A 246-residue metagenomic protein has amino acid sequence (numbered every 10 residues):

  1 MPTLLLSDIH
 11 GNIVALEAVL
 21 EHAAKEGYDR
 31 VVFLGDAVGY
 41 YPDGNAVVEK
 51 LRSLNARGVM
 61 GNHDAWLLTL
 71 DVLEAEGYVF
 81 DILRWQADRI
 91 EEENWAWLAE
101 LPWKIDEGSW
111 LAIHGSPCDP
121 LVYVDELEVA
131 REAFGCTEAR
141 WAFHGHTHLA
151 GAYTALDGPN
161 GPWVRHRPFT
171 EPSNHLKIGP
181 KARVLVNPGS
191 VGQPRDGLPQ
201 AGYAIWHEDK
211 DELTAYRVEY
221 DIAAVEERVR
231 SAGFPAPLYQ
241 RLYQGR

Functional and structural regions predicted by a protein language model:
M1-A56: N-terminal active-site segment of His-dependent metallophosphoesterases
M1-L4, I105-A112, G179-V184: Beta-strand-turn-beta hairpins that frame and shape the catalytic cleft of phosphate-ester-processing enzymes
L6-S7, V31-D36, R57-N62, I113 (+2 more regions): Active-site neighborhood of phospho(di)ester-bond hydrolases with catalytic His/Asp-centered motifs
H10-V14, G39-Y41, H63-L68, D106 (+4 more regions): Active-site environment of divalent metal-dependent phosphoester hydrolases
A23-Y28, E107, C136-E138, G179-P180: Glycine-rich phosphate-binding loop signature in dinucleotide/nucleotide-binding domains
V47-V48, S53-E138: Active-site neighborhood of divalent metal-dependent phosphoester bond hydrolases
C136-N160, R165-H166: Hydrophobic, aromatic-enriched interface-forming segments
D157-R246: Acidic, His/Gly-rich catalytic cores of divalent-metal-dependent hydrolytic chemistry
